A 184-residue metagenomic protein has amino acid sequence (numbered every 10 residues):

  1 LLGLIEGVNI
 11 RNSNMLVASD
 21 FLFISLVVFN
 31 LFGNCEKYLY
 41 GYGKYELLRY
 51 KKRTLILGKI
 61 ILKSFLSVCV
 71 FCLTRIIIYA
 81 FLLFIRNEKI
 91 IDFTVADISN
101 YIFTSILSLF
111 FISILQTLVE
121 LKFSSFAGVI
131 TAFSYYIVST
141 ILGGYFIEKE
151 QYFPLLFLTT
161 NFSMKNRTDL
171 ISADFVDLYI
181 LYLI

Functional and structural regions predicted by a protein language model:
L1-L26, F32-N34, G58-S125, M164-D174: Secretory targeting signals
L1-M15, T131-I184: Terminal transmembrane helical anchor/hairpin motif
S13, N30-L48: Transmembrane helix boundary and interhelical loop/hinge segments in multi-pass membrane proteins
K37-Y42, C72, K122, F126 (+1 more regions): Transmembrane alpha-helices and adjacent helix-loop boundaries
Y42-I60: Interfacial "coupling" helices/loops that link adjacent transmembrane helices in transporter permeases
K52-T54, S124-V129: Membrane-helix interface segments
S99-F103, V129-I130, Y179-I180: Hydrophobic alpha-helical transmembrane segments
